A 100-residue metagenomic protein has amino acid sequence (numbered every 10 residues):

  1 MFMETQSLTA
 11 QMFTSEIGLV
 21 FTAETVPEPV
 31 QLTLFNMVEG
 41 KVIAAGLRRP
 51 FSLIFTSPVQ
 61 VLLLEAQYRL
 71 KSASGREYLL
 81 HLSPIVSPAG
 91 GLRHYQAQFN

Functional and structural regions predicted by a protein language model:
M1-P29, T33-E39: N-terminal trafficking/processing presequences and adjacent post-cleavage segments of proteins routed to secretion
M3-S15, S52-L62, V86-S87: Short linear motifs in intrinsically disordered
F13-S15, V26, A45-L47, L62 (+1 more regions): Solvent-exposed loop and beta-edge segments used for protein-protein assembly and interaction
V20-T22, Q31-T33, S52-I54, Q67-R69 (+2 more regions): Beta-strand secondary-structure signal
F35-V42, L82-I85: Short amphipathic beta-strand and strand-loop transition segments with alternating hydrophobic
V38-K71, G75: Short, conserved turn/kink motifs that form compact alpha/beta structural patches or helix kinks used as
E65-N100: Short, compact, well-ordered microdomains
